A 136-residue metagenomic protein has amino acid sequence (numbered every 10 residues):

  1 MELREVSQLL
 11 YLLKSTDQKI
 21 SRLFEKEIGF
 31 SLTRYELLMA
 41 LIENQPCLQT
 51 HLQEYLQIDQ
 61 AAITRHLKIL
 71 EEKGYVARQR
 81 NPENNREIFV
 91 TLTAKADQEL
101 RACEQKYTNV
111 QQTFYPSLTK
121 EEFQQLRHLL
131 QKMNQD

Functional and structural regions predicted by a protein language model:
M1-E2, K120-D136: C-terminal regulatory/oligomerization modules of transcriptional regulators
M1-I28, M133: N-terminal leader segment of winged-helix/HTH proteins
Y11, E36, Q125-H128: Amphipathic alpha-helical interaction segments
K14, M39-E43, E104, Q131: Short, locally clustered residues in the helix-turn-helix/winged-helix DNA-binding domain
I20-A62: N-terminal helix-turn-helix DNA-binding core of bacterial DNA-binding proteins
N44, Q49-T50, I88-F89, L130-Q131 (+1 more regions): Alpha-helical transmembrane segments and membrane-interface helix-loop junctions in multi-pass membrane proteins
K68-H128: Charged, amphipathic alpha-helical coiled-coil/dimerization segments
